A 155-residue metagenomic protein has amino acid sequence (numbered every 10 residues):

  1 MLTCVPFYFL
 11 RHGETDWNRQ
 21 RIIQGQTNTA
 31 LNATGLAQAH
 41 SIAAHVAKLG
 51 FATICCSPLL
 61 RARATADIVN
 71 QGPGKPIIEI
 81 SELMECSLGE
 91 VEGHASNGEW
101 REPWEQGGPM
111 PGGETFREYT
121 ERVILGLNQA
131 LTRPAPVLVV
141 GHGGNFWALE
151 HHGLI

Functional and structural regions predicted by a protein language model:
V5, G50-A52, R133-V137: Short coil/turn segments at beta-strand junctions that form active-site/ligand-binding loops
F7-F9, E82, V139: Residue-level marker for buried hydrophobic side chains located in beta-strands that build the well-ordered beta-sheet
Y8-A64, G112-V123: Loop-to-helix element that buttresses phosphate recognition and phosphoryl-transfer chemistry
E14-D16, L60-R61, M84-E85, G143-F146: Short, solvent-exposed loop/turn segments at secondary-structure junctions
R19-I22, G89-G93, H151-H152: Short aromatic-enriched loop/helix-cap "lid" or pocket-rim segments at secondary-structure transitions that line
H40-W104: Phosphate-coordination/substrate-recognition cap region in phosphate-metabolizing enzymes
R63, L125-I155: Active-site-adjacent alpha-helix immediately C-terminal to a catalytic or transition-state-stabilizing loop
W100-E118: Short glycine/proline- and acidic residue-enriched helix-loop micro-motifs that form flexible lids or anion-recognition
